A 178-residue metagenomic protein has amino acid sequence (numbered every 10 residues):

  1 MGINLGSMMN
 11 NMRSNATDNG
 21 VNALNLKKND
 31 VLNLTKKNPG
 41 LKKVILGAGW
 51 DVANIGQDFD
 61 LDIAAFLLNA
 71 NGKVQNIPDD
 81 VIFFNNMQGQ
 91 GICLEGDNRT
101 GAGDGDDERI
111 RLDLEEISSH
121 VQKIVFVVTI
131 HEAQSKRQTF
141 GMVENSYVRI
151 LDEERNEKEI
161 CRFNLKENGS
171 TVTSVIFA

Functional and structural regions predicted by a protein language model:
G2-K123, V127-A178: Intrinsic-disorder/low-complexity signal
